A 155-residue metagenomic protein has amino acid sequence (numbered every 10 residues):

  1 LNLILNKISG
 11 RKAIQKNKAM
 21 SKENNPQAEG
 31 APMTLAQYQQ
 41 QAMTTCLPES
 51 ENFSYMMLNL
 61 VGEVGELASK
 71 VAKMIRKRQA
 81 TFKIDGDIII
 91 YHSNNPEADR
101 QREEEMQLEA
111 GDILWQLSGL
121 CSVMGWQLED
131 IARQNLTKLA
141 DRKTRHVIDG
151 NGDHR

Functional and structural regions predicted by a protein language model:
L1-L5: Short hydrophobic targeting helices and cationic amphipathic motifs that mediate membrane/organellar targeting
I8, N17-A110, L114-R155: Flexible "arm" and connector segments at domain edges
